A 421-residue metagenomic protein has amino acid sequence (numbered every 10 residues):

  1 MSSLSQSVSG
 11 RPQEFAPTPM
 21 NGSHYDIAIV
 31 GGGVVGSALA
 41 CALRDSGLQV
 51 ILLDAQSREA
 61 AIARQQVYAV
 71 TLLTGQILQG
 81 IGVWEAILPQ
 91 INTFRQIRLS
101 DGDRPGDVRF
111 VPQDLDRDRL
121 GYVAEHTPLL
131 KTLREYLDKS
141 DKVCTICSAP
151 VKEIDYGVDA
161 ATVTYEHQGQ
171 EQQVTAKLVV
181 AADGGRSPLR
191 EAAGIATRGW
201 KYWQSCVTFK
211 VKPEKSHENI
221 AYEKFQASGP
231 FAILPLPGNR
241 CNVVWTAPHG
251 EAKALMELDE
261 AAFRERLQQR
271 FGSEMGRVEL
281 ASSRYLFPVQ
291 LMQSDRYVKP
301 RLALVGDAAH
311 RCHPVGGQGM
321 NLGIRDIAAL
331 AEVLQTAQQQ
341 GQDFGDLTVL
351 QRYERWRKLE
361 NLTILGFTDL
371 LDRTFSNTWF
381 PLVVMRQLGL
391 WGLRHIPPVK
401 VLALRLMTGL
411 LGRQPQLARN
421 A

Functional and structural regions predicted by a protein language model:
S2-L4, P12-P17: Short, low-complexity intrinsically disordered segments enriched in A/P/G/S/L with frequent Arg, especially at protein
N21-H24, Q90-A192, G199-S205: Conserved N-terminal helical subregion
Y25-L52: N-terminal Rossmann-like FAD-binding beta1-loop-alpha1 element of flavoenzymes
R44-Q66: Glycine-rich FAD pyrophosphate-binding loop
R64-G102: N-terminal FAD cofactor-binding segment of flavoenzymes
L78, Q168-Q173, L178-R284, V289: Conserved FAD-binding catalytic core of PHBH/FMO-like flavoproteins
K253-L347: FAD/FMN-dependent oxidoreductases across multiple families
E332-A421: C-terminal helical "tail/cap" subdomain of flavin- and related membrane-associated enzymes
